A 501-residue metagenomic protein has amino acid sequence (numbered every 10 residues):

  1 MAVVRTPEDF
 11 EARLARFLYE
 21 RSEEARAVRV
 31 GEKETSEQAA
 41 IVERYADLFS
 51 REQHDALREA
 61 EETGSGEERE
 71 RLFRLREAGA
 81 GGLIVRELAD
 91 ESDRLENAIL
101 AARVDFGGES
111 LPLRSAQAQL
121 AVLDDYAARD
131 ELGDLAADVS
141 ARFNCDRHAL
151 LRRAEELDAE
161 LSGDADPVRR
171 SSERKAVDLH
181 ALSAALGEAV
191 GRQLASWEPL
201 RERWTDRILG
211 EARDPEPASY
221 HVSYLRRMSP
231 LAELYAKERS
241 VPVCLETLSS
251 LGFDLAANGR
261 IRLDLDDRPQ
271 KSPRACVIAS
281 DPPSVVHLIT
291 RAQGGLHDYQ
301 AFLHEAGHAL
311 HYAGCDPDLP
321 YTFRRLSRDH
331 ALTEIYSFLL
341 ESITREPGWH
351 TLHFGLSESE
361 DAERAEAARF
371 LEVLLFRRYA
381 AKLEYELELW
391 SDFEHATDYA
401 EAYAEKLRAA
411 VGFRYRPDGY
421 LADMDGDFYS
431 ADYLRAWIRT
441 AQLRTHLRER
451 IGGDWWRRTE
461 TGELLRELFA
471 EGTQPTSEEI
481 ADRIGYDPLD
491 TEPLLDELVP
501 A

Functional and structural regions predicted by a protein language model:
M1-R226, W455-E463, F469-A501: A well-structured
L186-A195, C315, L326-R364: Post-HExxH zinc-binding segment in Zn-dependent metallohydrolases
R227-D281: Auxiliary, metal-adjacent structural segments of Zn-dependent hydrolase domains
Y235, V286-F302: Short pre-active-site segment immediately N-terminal to the catalytic Zn-binding motif
H304, S337, Y385, A436 (+1 more regions): Hydrophobic, well-ordered secondary-structure elements that form the walls of internal hydrophobic environments
A306-P320, L340: Catalytic Zn2+-binding segment of zinc metalloproteases
T344-D427: Long, amphipathic alpha-helical stalk/connector segments used for oligomerization, subunit docking, or mechanical
L374-Y379, D425-T445: C-terminal substrate/ligand-recognition segments
